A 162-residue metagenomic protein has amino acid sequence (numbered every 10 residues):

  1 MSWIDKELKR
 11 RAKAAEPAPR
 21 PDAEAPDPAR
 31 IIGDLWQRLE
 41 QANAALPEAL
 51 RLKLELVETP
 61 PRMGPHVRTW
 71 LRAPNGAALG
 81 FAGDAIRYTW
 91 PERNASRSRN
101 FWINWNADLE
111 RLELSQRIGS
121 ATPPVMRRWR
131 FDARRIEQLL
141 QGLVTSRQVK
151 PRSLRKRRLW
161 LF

Functional and structural regions predicted by a protein language model:
M1-R20, L159-F162: Extended acidic low-complexity intrinsically disordered regions
S2-W3, D27, S153: Secondary-structure junction/capping motif
D5, K9, G33, E137-Q141: Generic detector of well-ordered alpha-helical segments enriched in charged/polar residues, highlighting helical
K6-K9, K13, R38, K53 (+3 more regions): Context-gated lysine
R10-V57: Contiguous, amphipathic alpha-helical segments that mediate oligomerization or scaffolding in large protein assemblies
E55, P61-F162: Intrinsic disorder/low-complexity polar-acidic segments
